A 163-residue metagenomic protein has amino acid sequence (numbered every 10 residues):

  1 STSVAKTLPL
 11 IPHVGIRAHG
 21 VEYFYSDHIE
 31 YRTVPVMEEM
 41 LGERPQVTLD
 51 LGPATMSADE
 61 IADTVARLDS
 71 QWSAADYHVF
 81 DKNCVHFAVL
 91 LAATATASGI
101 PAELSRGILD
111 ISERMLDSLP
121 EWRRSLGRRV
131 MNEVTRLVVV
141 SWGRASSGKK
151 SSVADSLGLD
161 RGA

Functional and structural regions predicted by a protein language model:
S1-K82, T96-S98, L116-A163: Non-catalytic ligand/cofactor/substrate-binding and regulatory segments of enzyme domains
V14-I16, A88-L91: Structural signal for hydrophobic/aromatic residues that build the beta-strand cores of folded beta-sheet domains
A95-I111: Short conserved catalytic/interaction loops centered on acidic-Pro-aromatic/His motifs
